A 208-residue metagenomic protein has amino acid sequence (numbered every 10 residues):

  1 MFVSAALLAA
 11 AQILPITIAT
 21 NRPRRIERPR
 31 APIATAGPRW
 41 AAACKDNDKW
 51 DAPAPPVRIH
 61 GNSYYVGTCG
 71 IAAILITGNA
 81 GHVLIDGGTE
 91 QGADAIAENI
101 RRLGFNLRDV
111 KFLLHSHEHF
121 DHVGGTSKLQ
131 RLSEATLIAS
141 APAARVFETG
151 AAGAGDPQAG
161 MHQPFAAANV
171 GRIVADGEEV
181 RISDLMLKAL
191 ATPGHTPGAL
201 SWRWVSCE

Functional and structural regions predicted by a protein language model:
M1-L14: Sec-dependent N-terminal signal peptides
I13-P55: N-terminal pre-domain segments of enzymes
K49-L103, L107-D109, W202-E208: Conserved beta-strand hairpin/beta-sheet module of binuclear metal-dependent hydrolase folds, prominently
P55-G61, Q158-H162, D184-L187: Short Pro/Gly-enriched beta-strand edge/turn motifs at strand-loop
S63, Q91-D94, R101-E179, C207: Active-site HxH/HxHxD metal-binding segment of metal-dependent hydrolases
T68-C69, G78-N79, G87-G88, H115-E118 (+2 more regions): Active-site-proximal beta-strand/loop segments in catalytic clefts of secreted hydrolases
A72-I74, D121, A144-R145, G198: Glycine-centered loop/turn positions within well-structured domains that cap or flank conserved ligand/cofactor-binding
H82, T89-Q91, F165-R172, E179-I182 (+1 more regions): Metallo-beta-lactamase
